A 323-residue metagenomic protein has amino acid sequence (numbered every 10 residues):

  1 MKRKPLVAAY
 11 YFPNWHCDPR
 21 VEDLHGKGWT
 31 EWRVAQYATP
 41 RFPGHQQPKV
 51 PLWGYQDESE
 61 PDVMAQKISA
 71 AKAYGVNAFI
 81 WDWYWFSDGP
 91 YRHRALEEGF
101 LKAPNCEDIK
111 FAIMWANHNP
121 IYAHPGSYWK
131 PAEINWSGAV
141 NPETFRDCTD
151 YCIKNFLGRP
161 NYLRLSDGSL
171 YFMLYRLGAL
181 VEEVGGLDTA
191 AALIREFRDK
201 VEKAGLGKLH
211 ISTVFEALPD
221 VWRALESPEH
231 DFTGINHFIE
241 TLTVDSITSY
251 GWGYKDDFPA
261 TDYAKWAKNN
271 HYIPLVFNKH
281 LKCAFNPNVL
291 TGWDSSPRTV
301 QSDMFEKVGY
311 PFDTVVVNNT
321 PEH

Functional and structural regions predicted by a protein language model:
M1-H323: Glycan-processing catalytic domains of CAZymes
